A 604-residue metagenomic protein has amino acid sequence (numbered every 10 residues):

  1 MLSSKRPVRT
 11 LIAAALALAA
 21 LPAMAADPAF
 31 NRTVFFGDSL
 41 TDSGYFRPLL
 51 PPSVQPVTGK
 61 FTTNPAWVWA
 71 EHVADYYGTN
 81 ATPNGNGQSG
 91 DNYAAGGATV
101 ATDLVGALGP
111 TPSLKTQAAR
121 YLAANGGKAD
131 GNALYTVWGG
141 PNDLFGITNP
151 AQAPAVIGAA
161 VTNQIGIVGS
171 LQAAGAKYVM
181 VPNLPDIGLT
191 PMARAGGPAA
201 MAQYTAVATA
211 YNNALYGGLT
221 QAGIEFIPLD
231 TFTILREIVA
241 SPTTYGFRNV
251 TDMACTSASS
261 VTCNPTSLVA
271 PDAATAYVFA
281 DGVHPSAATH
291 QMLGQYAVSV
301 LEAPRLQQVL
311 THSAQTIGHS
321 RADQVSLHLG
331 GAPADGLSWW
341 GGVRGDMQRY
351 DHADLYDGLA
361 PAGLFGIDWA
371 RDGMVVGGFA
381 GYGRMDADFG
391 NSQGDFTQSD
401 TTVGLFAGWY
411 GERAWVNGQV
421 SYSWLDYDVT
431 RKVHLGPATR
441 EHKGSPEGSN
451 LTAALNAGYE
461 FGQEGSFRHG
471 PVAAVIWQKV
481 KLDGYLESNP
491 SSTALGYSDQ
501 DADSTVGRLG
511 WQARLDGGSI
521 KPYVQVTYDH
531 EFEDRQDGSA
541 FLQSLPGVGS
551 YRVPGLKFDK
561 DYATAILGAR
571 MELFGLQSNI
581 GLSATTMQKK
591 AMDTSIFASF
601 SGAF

Functional and structural regions predicted by a protein language model:
M1-D27, A407: Gram-negative bacterial Sec-dependent N-terminal signal peptides
A25-G336, V343-D351, E572: Conserved active-site regions of diverse hydrolases
F35, A94, T136-G140, G342 (+4 more regions): Short beta-strand segments
P150-P154, P191-Y204, T244-A258, T262 (+6 more regions): Solvent-exposed, glycine/polar-rich loop segments of beta-barrel outer-membrane systems
Y211-L215, T397-L405, A453-L455, S504-R514: Transmembrane beta-barrel strand/turn architecture of Gram-negative outer membrane proteins
Q308-H469, W477, G581-S595, S599-A603: Outer membrane beta-barrel translocator domains of Type V secretion systems
W339, G404, G408, Y497-F604: Outer membrane beta-barrel transmembrane domains
E464-G470, V480-G484, G518-P522: Short, structured loop/turn "capping" segments at alpha-beta junctions
